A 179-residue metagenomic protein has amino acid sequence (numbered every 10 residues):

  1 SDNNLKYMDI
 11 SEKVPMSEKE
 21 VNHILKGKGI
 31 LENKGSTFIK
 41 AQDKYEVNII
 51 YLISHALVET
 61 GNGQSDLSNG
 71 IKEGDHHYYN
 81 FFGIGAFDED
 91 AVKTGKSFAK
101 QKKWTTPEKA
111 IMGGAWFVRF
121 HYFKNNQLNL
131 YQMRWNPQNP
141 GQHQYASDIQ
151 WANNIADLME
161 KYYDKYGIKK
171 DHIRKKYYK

Functional and structural regions predicted by a protein language model:
S1-I30, T60-N125: Peptidoglycan-targeting cell-wall enzymes and recognition modules
S36-K40, I53, M112, W116: Solvent-exposed, polar/charged alpha-helical surfaces in well-ordered, non-transmembrane soluble domains, broadly
I39, V47-G63: Short, functionally critical alpha-helical segments immediately adjacent to catalytic or ligand/cofactor-binding
F82-K179: Non-catalytic cell-wall polysaccharide-engagement segments
